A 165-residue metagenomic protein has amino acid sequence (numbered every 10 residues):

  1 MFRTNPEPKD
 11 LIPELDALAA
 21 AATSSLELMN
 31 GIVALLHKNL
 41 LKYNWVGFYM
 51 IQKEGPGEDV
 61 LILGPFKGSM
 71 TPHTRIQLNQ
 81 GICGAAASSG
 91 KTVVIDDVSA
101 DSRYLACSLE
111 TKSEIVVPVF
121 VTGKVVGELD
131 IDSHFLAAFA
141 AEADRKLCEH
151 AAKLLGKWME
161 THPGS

Functional and structural regions predicted by a protein language model:
M1-T71, L155-S165: Intrinsically disordered, low-complexity terminal regulatory regions
F2, G127, S133-S165: Juxtadomain coupling helices with adjacent low-complexity linkers
W45, V116, E128: Short hydrophobic/aromatic beta-strand element in the GNAT-like acyltransferase core that lines or flanks the acyl-donor
M50-L109: Regulatory sensory and allosteric helical modules in signal-transduction proteins and certain transcription factors
K53, T122, H134-L136: Short coil/turn motifs at secondary-structure junctions
V93-V94, P118, D130: Conserved beta-strand segments that form the floor/walls of ligand-binding pockets within enzyme and binding domains
S113-V121: A short, aliphatic-rich beta-strand micro-motif
